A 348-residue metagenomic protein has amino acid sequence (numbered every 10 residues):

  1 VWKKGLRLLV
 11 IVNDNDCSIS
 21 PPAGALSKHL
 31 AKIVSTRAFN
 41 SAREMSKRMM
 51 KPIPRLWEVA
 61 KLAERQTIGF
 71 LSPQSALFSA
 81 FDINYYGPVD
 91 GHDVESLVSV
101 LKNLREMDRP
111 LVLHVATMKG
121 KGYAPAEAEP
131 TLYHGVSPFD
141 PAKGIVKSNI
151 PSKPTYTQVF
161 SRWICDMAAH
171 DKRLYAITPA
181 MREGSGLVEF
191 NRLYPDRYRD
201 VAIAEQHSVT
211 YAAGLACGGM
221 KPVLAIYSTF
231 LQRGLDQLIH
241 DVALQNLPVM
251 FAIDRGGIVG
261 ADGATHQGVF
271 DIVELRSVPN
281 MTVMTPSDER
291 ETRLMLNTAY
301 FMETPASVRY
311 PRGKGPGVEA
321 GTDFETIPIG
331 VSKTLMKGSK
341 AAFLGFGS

Functional and structural regions predicted by a protein language model:
V1, I19-L26, L30-A31, V98-V100 (+9 more regions): Short acidic, glycine/serine/threonine-rich loops at helix termini
V1-C17, R182-G257, V269-F270: Thiamine diphosphate
K3-L8, N13, P73, F81 (+8 more regions): Short coil/turn connectors at secondary-structure junctions
L9-N13, H114-K119, M250-D254, R309-P311 (+1 more regions): Short beta-strand segments
D16-F160: Long, well-ordered, tryptophan-enriched scaffold segments
L62-L77, F160-D166, Q206-G214, L238-Q245 (+2 more regions): Structured alpha-helical segments in the cores of large, soluble enzyme domains
S72, S99-K102, H134-G135, T155-H170 (+3 more regions): Glycine-/acidic-rich phosphate or pyrophosphate-binding loops and their flanking alpha/beta elements
